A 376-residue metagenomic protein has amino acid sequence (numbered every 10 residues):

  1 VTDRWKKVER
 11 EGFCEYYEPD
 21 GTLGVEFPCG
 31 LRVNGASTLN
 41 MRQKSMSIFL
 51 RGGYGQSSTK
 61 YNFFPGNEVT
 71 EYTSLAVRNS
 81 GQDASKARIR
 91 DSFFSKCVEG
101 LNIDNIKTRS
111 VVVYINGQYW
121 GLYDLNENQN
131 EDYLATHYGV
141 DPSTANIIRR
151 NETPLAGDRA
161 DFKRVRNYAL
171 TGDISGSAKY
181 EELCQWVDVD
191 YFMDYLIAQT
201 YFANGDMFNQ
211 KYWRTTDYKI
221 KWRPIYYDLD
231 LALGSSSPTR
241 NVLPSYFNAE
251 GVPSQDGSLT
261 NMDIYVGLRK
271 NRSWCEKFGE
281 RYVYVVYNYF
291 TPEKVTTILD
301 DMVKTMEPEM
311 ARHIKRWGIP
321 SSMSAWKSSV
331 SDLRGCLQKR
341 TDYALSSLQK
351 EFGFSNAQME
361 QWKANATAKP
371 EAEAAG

Functional and structural regions predicted by a protein language model:
V1-A160: Conserved ATP-binding subdomain of kinase catalytic cores across diverse folds
V1-R4, G12-F13, T22, F27 (+7 more regions): Middle-to-C-terminal accessory/interaction subdomains
